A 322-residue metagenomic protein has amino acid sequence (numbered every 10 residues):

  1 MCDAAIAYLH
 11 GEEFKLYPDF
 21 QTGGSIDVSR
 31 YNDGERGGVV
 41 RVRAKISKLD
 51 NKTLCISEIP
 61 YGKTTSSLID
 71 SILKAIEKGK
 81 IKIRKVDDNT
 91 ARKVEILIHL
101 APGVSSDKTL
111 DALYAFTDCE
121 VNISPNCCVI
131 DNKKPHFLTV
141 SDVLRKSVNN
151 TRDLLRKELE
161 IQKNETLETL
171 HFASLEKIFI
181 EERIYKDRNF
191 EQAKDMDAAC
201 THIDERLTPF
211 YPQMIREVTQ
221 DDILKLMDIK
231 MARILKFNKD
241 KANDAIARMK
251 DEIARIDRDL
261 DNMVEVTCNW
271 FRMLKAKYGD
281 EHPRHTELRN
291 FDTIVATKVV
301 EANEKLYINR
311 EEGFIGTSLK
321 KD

Functional and structural regions predicted by a protein language model:
M1-D322: C-terminal interaction appendages of subunits in large macromolecular complexes
